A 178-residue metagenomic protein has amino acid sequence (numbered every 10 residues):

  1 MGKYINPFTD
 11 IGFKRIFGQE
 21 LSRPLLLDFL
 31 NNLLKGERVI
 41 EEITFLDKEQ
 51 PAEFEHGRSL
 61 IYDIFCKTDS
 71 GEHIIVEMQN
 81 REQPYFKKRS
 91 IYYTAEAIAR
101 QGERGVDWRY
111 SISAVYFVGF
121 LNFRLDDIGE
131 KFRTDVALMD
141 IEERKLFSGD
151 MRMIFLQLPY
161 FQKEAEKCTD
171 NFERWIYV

Functional and structural regions predicted by a protein language model:
M1-V178: Elongated, amphipathic alpha-helical interaction scaffolds
